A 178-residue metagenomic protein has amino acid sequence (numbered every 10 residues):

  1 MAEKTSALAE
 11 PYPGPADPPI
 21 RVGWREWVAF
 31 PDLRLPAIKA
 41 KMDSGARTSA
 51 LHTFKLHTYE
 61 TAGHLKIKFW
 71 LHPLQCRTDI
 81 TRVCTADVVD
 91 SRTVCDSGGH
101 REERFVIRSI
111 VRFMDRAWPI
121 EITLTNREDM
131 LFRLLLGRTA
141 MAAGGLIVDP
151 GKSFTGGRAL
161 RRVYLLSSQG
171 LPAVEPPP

Functional and structural regions predicted by a protein language model:
M1-P178: Pepsin/retropepsin-fold aspartyl endopeptidases
